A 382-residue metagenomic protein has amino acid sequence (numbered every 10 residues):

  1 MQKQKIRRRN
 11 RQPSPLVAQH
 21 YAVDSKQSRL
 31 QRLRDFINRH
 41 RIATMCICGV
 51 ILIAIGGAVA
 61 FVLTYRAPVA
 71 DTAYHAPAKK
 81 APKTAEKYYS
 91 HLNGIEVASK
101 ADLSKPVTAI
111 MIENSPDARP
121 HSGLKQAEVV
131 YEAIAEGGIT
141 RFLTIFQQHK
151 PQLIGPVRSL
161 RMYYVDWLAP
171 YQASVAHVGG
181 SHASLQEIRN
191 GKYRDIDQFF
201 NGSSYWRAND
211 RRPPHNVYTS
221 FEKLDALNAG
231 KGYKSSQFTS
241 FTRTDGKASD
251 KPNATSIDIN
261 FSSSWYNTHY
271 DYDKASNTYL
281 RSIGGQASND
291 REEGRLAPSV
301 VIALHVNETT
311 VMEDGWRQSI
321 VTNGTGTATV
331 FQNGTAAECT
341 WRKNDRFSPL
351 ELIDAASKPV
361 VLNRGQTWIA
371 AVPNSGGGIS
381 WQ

Functional and structural regions predicted by a protein language model:
M1-F36: N-terminal targeting leaders characterized by basic, low-complexity, disordered sequences that direct proteins
A22, H40-R41, Y65: Short, flexible coil/linker elements and helix-boundary hinge sites characteristic of intrinsically disordered
D24-R29, A70-A127, E136-Q382: A surface/extracellular/periplasmic glyco- and lipid-processing/surface-interacting theme
S28, V50-I53, A60: N-terminal leader/presequence-like segments
R34-I51: N-terminal Sec-pathway targeting helices
I55-T72: Hydrophobic single-pass membrane-insertion segments
A133: Change "in soluble alpha/beta enzymes" to "in soluble alpha/beta proteins
